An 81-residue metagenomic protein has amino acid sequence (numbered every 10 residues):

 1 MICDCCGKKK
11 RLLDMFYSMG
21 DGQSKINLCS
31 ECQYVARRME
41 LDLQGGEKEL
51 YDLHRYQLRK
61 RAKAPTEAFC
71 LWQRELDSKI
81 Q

Functional and structural regions predicted by a protein language model:
C3-C6, C29-C32: Short cysteine-rich clusters marking metal-coordination/redox-active sites
K9-K10, I26-L28, A64, I80: N-terminal cationic leader/targeting segments used for protein routing and processing
K10-R11, A36: Cys/His-rich microdomains that often coordinate metals
L13-F16, M39-L41: Short Cys/His-rich "knuckle" micro-motifs
D14-I26: Short linker/helix segments within small regulatory modules
G22-Q23, Y34, D77: N-terminal processing/targeting junctions
S30-D42: Short Cys/His-centered divalent metal-binding micro-motifs
E40-Q81: Short, intrinsically disordered terminal segments enriched in charged and Pro/Gly residues
